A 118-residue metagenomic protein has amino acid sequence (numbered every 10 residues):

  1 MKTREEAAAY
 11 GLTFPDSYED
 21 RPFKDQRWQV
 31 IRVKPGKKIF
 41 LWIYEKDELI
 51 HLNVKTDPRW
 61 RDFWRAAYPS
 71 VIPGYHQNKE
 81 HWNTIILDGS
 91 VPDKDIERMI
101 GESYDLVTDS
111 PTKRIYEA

Functional and structural regions predicted by a protein language model:
M1-A118: Charge-dense, helix-prone N-terminal extensions
